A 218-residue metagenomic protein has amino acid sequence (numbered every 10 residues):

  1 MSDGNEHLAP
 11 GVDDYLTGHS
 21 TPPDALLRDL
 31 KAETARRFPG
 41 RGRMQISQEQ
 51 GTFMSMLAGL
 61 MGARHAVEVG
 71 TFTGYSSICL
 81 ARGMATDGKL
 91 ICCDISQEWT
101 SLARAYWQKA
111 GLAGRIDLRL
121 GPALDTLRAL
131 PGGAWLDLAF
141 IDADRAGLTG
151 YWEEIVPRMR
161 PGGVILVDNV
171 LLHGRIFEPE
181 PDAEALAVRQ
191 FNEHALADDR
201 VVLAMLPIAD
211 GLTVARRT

Functional and structural regions predicted by a protein language model:
M1-L27, A32, R37: N-terminal auxiliary segments of SAM/dcSAM-dependent transferases
P39-R41: Interfacial helix-start motif at the membrane-water boundary
R43-M44, Q48-T218: S-adenosylmethionine/decaboxylated-SAM
